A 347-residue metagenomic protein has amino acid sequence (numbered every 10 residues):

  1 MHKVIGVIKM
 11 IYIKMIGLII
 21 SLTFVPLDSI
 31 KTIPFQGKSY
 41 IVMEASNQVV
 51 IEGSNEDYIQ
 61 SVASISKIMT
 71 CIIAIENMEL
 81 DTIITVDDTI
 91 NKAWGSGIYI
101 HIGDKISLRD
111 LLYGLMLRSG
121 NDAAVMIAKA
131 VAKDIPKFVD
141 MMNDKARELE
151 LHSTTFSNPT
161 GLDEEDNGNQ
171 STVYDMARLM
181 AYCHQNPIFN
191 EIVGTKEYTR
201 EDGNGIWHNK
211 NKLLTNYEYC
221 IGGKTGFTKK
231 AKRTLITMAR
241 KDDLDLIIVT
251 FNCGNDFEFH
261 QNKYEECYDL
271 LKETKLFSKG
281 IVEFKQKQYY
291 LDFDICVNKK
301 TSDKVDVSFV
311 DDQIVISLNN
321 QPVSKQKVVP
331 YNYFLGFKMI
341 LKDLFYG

Functional and structural regions predicted by a protein language model:
M1-D28: Gram-positive cell-envelope targeting signals
M10-Y12, I84-V86, K92, I135 (+3 more regions): Hydrophobic alpha-helical segments and their boundary regions
T23-Q185: Active-site-adjacent loops and short helices of periplasmic peptidoglycan-processing enzymes
L151-H152, N167-G347: Domain-terminus/edge residues, biased toward the C-terminal soluble/receptor-binding domains of extracytoplasmic
